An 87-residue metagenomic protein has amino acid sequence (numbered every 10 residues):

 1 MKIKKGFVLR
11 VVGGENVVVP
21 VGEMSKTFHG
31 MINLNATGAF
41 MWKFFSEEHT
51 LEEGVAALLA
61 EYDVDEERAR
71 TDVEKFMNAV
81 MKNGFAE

Functional and structural regions predicted by a protein language model:
M1-S46: Acidic, low-complexity/disordered tracts enriched in E/D and polar residues
G30-E87: Long, charge-rich, low-complexity alpha-helical segments
